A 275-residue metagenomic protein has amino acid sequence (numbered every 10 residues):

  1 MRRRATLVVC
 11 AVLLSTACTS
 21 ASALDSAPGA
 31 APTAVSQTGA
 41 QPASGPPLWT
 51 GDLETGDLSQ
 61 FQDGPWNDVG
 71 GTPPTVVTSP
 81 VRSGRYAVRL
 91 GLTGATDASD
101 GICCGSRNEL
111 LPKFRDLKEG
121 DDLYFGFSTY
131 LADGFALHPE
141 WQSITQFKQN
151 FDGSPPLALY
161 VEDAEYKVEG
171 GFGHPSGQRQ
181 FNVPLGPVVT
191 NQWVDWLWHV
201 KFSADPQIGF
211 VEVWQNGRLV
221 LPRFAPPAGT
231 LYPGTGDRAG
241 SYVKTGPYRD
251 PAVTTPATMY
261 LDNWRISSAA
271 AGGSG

Functional and structural regions predicted by a protein language model:
M1-L24, A30: Secretory targeting and sorting signals
C18-G275: Low-complexity, Ser/Thr/Pro/Gly-rich disordered linker/stalk regions
